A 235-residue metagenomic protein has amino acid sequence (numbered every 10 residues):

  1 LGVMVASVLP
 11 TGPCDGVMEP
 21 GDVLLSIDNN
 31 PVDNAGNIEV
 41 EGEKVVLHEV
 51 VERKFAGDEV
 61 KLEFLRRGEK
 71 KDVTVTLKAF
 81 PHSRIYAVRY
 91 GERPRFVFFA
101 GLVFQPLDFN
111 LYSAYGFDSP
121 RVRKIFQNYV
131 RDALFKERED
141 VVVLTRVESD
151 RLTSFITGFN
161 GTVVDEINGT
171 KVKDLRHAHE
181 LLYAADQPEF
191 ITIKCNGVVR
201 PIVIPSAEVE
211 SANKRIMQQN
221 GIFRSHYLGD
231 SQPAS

Functional and structural regions predicted by a protein language model:
L1-S235: C-terminal recognition in membrane/secretory proteostasis and scaffolding
